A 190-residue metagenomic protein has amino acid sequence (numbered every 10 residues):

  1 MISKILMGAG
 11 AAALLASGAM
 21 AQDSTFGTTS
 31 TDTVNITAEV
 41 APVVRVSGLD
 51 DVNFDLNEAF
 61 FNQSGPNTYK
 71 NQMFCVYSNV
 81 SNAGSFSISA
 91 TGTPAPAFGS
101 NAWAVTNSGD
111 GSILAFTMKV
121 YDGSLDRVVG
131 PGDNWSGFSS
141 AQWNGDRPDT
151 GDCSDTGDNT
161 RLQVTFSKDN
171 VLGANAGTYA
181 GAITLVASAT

Functional and structural regions predicted by a protein language model:
M1-Q22: Gram-negative bacterial Sec-dependent N-terminal signal peptides
A9-G10, S17-G18, N101, T117 (+2 more regions): Low-complexity, intrinsically disordered/propeptide-like segments
A21-Y121, W143-T190: N-terminal small/polar-rich segments of proteins
G123-L125: Change "in extracellular beta-sheet-rich domains … of secreted and cell-surface proteins" to "in beta-sheet-rich domains
R127-G151: Extended, solvent-exposed segments with strong compositional bias
